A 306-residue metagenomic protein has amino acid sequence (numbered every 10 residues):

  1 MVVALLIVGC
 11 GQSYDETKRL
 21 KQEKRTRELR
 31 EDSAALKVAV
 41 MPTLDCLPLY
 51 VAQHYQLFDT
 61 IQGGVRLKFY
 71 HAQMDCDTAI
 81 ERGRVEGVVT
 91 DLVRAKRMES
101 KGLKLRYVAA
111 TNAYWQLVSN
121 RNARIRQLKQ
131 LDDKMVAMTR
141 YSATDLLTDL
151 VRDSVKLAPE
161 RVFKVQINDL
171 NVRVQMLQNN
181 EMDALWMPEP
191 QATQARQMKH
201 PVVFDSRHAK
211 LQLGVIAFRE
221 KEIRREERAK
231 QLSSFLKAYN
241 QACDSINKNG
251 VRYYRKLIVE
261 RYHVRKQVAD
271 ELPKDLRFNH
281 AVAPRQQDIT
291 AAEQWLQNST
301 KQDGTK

Functional and structural regions predicted by a protein language model:
M1-V2: Sec-dependent signal peptide recognition, specifically the positively charged N-region followed immediately by
I7-G9: C-terminal motif of bacterial Sec signal peptides marking the signal peptidase cleavage site
Q12-K18, S142-F163, S234-L272: Ligand-binding clefts/hinges and TM-proximal coupling segments of bilobed small-molecule sensing domains
S13-A158, K164, D183-E189, V202-K210: Short, glycine-/small- and polar/acidic-enriched structural segments that line small-molecule recognition paths
Y14-K24, E28-L36, L44, Y253-K306: An extracytoplasmic/periplasmic, membrane-proximal ligand-sensing/linker region
T43, H71-M74, V89, M138 (+6 more regions): Soluble non-cytosolic domains of exported or imported proteins
C46-L49, D77, L92-A95, D145 (+9 more regions): Extracytoplasmic/secreted envelope proteins and their assembly/folding machinery, especially bacterial periplasmic
L92-V93, R161-I258: Pocket-lining segment of extracytoplasmic ligand-binding domains
